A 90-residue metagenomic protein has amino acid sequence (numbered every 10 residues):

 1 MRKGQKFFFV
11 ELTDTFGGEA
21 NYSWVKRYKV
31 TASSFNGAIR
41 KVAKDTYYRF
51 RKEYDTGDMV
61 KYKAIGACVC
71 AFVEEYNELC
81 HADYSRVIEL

Functional and structural regions predicted by a protein language model:
R2, T15-F16, V30, F35 (+2 more regions): Intrinsically disordered, low-complexity segments enriched in small/polar residues
R2-V25: Short aromatic-glycine-(Arg/Gly/Cys) micro-motifs in beta-strand/loop hairpins
G4-F7, R27-V30, Y62-A64, E78: N-terminal cationic leader/targeting segments used for protein routing and processing
N21-G37: A short, exposed loop/beta-hairpin motif centered on an aromatic-Gly-Thr core
Y28-T31, K41-A43, Y62, V73: Intrinsically disordered, low-complexity Ser/Thr/Pro-rich tracts
S33-G57: A short, charged, amphipathic alpha-helix used as a generic interaction element across diverse proteins
Y48-L90: Short, mixed-charge low-complexity intrinsically disordered segments
